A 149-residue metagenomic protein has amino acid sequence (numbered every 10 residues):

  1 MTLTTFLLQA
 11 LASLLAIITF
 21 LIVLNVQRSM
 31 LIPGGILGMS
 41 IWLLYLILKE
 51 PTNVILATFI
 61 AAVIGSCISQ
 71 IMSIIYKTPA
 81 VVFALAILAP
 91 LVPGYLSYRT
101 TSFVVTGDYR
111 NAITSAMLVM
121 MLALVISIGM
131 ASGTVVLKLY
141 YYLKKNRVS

Functional and structural regions predicted by a protein language model:
M1-A80, R99-S149: Alpha-helical transmembrane segments and their membrane-interface boundaries that form or gate the permeation pathway
P79-A89: The feature identifies polytopic integral membrane transport proteins across all domains of life
P90-L96: Proline-centric
